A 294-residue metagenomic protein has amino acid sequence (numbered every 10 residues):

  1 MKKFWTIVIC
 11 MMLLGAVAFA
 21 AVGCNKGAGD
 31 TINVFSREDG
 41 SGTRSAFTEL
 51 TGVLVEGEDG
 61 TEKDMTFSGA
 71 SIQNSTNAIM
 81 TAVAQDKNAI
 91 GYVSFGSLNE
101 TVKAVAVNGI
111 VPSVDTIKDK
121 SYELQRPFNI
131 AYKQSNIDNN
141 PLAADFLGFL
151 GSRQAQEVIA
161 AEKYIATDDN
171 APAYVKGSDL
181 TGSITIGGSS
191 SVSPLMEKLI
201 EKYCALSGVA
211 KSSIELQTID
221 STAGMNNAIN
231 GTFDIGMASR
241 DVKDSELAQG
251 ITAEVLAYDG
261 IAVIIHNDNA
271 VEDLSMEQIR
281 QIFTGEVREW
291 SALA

Functional and structural regions predicted by a protein language model:
K2-K26: Sec-dependent N-terminal signal peptides of Gram-positive bacterial secreted proteins and lipoproteins
C24-A294: Exported/periplasmic ABC-transporter solute-binding proteins
